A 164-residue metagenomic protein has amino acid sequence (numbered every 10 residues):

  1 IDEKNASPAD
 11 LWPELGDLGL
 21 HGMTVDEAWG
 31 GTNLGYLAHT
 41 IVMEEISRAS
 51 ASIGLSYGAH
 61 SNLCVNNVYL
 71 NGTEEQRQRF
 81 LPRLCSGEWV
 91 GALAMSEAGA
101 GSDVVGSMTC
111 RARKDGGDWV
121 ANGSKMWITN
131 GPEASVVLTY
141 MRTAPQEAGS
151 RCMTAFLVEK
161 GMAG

Functional and structural regions predicted by a protein language model:
I1-D17: Short secondary-structure junction/hinge motifs that connect adjacent elements
D2-A6, G31, A100-S102: Conserved, non-catalytic sequence blocks in retroelement Pol enzymes and Pol-derived host proteins
D17-V90, N130-V136: Internal helix-loop-helix
A28, S96-G101, M126-W127: Short, solvent-exposed loop/turn elements at beta->coil junctions and helix N-caps that rim active or binding pockets
E75-Q76, W89, R113-V120: Glycine-rich, mobile lid/loop segments that gate access to catalytic sites or pores
R77, A100-V104, I128-N130, E147-A148: Short, well-ordered, mixed-charge alpha-helical segments that flank or form enzyme active sites
V90-R113: A gly/ser-rich beta-alpha-beta helix-loop segment of oxidoreductase catalytic cores
T109, D118, N122-G164: A short core secondary-structure module
